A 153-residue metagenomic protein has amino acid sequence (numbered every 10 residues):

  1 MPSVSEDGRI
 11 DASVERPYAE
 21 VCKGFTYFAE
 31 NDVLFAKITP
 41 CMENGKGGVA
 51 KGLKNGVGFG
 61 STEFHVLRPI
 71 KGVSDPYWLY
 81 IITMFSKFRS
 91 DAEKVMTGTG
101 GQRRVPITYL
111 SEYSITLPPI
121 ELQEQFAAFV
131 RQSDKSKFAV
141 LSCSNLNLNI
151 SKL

Functional and structural regions predicted by a protein language model:
M1-V21: DNA target-recognition patches
R16, C22-K23, K54, G100: A structural connector/turn signal
G24, E30, L34-M84: A short beta-sheet element
A50-G52, V95-T99: Short amphipathic beta-strand starts and helix->beta connectors
V57-H65, T97-E124: A short glycine-rich beta-alpha junction/loop motif
L79, S111-K152: Amphipathic alpha-helical segments
